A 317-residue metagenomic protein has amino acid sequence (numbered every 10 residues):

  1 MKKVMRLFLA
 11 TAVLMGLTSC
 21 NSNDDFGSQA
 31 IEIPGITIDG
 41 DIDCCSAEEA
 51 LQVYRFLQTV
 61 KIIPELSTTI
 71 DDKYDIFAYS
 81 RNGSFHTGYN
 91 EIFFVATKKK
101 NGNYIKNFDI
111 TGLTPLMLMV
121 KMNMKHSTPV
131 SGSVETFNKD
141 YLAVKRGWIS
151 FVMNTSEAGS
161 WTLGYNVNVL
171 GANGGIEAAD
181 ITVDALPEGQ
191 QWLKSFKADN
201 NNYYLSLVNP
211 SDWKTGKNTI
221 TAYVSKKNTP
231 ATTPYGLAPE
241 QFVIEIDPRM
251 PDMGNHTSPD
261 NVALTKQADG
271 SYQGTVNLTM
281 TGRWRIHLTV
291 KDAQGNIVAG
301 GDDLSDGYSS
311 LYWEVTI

Functional and structural regions predicted by a protein language model:
M15-S19: C-terminal motif of bacterial Sec signal peptides marking the signal peptidase cleavage site
N21-K121: Acidic/polar, low-complexity intrinsically disordered N-terminal segments immediately downstream of a Sec signal
Y79, F93-T97, V208, T219-K227 (+2 more regions): Short edge beta-strand/loop segments characteristic of extracellular beta-sandwich folds
N90, K98-S133, S225-V262, S309: Short flexible loop/turn segments that cap and initiate beta-strands
N101, N168-I176, R283, K291-G301: Short acidic/polar inter-strand loop motif in beta-rich domains
V134-F151, G159, K266-T275: Aromatic sugar-binding surface patches on proteins that engage polysaccharides or sugar-phosphate polymers
S150-E157, N277-R283, T316: Short, surface-exposed loop/turn segments at beta-strand-coil junctions that are enriched for proline with nearby
N154-I220: Surface-exposed beta-loop interaction hotspot
